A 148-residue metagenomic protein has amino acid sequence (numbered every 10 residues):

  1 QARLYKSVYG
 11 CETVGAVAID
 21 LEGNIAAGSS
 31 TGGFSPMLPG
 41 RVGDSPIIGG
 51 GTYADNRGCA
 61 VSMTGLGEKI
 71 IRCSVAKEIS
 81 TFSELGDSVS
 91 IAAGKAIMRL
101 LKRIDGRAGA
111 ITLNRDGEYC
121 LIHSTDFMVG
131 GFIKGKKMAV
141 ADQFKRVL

Functional and structural regions predicted by a protein language model:
Q1-L148: N-terminal nucleophile
